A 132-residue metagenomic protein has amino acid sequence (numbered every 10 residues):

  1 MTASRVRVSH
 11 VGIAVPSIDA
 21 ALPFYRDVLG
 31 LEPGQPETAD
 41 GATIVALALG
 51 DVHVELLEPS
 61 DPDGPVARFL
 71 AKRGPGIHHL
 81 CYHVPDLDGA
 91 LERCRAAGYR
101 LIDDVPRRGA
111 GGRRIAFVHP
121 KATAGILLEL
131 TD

Functional and structural regions predicted by a protein language model:
M1-A20, P75-V84, D132: N-terminal beta-strand motif that seeds the catalytic metal site of vicinal oxygen chelate
M1-S4, V45-A46, Y82, L91-D132: Vicinal oxygen chelate
A21-R26, C94: Conserved active-site tyrosine of GNAT-family acetyltransferases
F24-V28, D40-G41: An N-terminus-focused feature that recognizes amino-terminal "leader" regions
D27-G34, A97-L101: Conserved acetyl-CoA-binding loop of GNAT-fold acetyltransferases
E32-A71, G111-D132: Conserved short beta-strand elements that form part of the metal-binding/catalytic scaffold of enzyme active sites
L70-A96: Short, solvent-exposed interaction modules
